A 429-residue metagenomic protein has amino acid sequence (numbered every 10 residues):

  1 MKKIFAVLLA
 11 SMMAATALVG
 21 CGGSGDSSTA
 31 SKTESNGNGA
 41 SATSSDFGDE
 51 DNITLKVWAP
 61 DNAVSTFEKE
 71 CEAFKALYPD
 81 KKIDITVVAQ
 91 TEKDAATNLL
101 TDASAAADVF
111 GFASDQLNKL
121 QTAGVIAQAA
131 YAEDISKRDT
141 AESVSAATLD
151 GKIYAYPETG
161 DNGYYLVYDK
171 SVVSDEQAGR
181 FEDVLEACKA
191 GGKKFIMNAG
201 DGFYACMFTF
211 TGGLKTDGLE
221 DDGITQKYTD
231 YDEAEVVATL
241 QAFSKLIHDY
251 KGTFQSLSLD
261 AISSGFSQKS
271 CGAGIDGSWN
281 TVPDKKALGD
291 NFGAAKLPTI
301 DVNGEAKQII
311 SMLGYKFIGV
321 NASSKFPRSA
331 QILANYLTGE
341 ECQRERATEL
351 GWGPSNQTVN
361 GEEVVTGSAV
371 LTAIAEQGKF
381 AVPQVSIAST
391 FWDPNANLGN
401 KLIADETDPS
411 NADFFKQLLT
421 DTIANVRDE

Functional and structural regions predicted by a protein language model:
A6, V19-Q116, D421-E429: Conserved N-terminal structural module of periplasmic/extracytoplasmic solute-binding proteins
A76, K286-E349: Extracytoplasmic/periplasmic substrate-recognition and gating elements
V88-N98, F254-S267: Short helix-initiation/N-cap motifs at beta->coil->alpha
L100, A105-D108, I135-Y168, K193-N198 (+2 more regions): A structural signal for short loop-to-beta-strand junctions that line the ligand-binding cleft of periplasmic/secreted
S114-Y164, E176, L185, A294-K296: Hinge/lid segment of periplasmic solute-binding proteins
Y154-E158, Y164, D183-T229, C271: Extracytoplasmic/periplasmic solute-binding protein
T225-S256: Glycine-centered hinge/linker elements that transmit conformational signals in sensory and ligand-binding systems
A375-E429: Conserved C-terminal helix/tail region of periplasmic/extracytoplasmic solute-binding proteins
